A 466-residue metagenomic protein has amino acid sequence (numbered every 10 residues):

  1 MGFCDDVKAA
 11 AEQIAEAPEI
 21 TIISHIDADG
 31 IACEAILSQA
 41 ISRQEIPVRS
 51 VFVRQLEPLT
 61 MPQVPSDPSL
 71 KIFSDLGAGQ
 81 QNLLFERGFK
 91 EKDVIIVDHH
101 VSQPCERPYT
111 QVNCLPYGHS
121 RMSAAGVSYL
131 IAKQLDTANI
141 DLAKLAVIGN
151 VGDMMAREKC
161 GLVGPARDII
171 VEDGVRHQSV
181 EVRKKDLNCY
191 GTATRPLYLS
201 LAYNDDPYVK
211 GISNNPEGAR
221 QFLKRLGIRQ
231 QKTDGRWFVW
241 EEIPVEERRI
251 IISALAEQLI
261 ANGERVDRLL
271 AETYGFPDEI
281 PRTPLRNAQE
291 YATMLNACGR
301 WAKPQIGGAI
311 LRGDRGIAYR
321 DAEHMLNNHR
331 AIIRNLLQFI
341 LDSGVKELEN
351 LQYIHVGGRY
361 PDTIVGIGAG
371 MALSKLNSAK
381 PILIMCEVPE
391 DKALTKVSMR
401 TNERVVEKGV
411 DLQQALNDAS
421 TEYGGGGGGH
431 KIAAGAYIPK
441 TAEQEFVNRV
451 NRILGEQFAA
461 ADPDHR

Functional and structural regions predicted by a protein language model:
M1-M294, C298-R466: Replace "Mg2+/Mn2+-dependent" with "divalent metal-dependent
